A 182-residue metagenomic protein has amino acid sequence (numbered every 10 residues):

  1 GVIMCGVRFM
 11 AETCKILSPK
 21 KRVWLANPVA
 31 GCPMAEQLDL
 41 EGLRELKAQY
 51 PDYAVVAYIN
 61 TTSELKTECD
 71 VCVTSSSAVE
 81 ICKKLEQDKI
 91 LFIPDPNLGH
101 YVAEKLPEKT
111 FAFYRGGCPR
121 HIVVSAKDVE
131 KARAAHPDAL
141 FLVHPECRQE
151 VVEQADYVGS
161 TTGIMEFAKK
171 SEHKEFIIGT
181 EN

Functional and structural regions predicted by a protein language model:
G1-N182: Active-site loop-to-helix "anion-binding N-cap" substructures in soluble metabolic enzymes
